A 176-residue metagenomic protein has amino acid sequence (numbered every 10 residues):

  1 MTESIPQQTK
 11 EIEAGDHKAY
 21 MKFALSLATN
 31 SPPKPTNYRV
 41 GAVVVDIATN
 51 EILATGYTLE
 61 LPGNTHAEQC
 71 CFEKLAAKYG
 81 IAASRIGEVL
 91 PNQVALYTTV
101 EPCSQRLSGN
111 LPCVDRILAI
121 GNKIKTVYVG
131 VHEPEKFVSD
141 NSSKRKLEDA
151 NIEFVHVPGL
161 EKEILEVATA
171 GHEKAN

Functional and structural regions predicted by a protein language model:
E3, Q8-N37: Short, basic/aromatic recognition patches
I5, T9, A48-T58, N92: Glycine/charged-rich beta-loop-alpha catalytic/anionic-binding loops adjacent to active sites
N37-R39, P91: Short secondary-structure junction motifs
R39-N50: Short beta-strand scaffold segments in enzyme catalytic cores
A54-E166: Zn2+-dependent cytidine deaminase-like catalytic core
G159, V167-N176: Auxiliary Fe-S-binding modules of radical SAM enzymes
